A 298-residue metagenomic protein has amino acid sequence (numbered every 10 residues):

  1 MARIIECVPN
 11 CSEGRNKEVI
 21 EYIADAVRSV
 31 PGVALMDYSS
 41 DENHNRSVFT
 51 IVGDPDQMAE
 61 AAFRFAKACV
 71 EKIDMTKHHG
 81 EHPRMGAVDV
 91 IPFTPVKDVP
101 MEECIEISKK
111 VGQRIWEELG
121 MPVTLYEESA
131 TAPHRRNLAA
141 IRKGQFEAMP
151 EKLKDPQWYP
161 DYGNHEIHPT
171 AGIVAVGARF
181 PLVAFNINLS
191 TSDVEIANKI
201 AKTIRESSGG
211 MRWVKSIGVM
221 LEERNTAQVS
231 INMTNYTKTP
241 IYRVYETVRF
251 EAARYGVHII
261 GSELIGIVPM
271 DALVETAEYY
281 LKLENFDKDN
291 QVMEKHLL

Functional and structural regions predicted by a protein language model:
M1-L298: Long, contiguous binding/interaction regions
